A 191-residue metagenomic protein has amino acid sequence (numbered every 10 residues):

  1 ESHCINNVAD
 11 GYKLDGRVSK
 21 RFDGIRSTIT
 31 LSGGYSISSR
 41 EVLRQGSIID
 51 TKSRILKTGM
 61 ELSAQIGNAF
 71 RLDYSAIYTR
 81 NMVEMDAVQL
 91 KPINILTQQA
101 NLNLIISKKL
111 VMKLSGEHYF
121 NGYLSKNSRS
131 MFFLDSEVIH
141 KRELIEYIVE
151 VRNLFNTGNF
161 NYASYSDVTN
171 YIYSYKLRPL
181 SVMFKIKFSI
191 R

Functional and structural regions predicted by a protein language model:
E1-R191: Exposed, low-structure sequence patches enriched in small/polar residues
